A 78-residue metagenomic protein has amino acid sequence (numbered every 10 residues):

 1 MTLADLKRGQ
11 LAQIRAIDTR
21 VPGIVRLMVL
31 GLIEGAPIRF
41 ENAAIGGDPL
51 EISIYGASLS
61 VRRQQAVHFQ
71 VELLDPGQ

Functional and structural regions predicted by a protein language model:
L3, G9, I45-Q78: C-terminal structural segments of small proteins and small subunits
R15, G31, E51-I54: Short, acidic/hydrophobic/Gly-rich beta-strand patch recurrent on exposed beta strands that often constitutes part
P22-R26: Short alpha-helix capping/helix-loop boundary micro-motifs
E34-F40: Conserved beta-strand/loop element in small beta-rich adapter and peptidoglycan-binding domains
